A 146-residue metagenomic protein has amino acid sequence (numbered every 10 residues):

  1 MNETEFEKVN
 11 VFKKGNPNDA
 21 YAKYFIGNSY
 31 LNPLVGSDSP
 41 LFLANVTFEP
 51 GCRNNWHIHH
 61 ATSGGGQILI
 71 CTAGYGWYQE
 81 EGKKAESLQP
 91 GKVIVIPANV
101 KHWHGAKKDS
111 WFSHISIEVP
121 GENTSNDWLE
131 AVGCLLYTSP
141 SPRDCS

Functional and structural regions predicted by a protein language model:
N16-I58, T62-G65: A short glycine-rich, His/Asp/Glu-containing loop-to-beta-strand
R53, S63-P90: A short beta-strand-loop-beta hairpin characteristic of the jelly-roll/cupin
W56, Y78-Q79, H102-K107: Short beta-strand His + acidic residue motifs that chelate non-heme Fe in jelly-roll/DSBH and cupin folds
A98-T124: Ligand-binding loop in jelly-roll beta-barrel domains
Y137-S146: Single conserved hydrophobic/aromatic residue that forms the stacking wall/gate of nucleotide- or nucleobase-binding
